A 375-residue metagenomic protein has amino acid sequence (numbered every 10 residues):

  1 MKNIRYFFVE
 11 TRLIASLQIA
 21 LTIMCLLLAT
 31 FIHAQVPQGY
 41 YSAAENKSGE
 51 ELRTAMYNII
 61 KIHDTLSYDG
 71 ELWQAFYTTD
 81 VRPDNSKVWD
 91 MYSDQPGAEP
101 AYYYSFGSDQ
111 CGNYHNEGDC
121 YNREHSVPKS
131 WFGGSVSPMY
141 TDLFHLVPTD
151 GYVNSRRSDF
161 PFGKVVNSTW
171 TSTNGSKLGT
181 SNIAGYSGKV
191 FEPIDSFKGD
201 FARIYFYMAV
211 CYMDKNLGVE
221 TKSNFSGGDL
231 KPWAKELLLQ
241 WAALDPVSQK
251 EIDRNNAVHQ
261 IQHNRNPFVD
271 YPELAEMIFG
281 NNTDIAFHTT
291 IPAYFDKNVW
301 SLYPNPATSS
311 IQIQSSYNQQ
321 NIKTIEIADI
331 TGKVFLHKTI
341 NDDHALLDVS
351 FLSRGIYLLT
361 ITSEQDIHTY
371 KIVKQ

Functional and structural regions predicted by a protein language model:
M1-A15: N-terminal secretory signal peptides that target proteins for export/translocation
A15-S16, C25, P304: Short, often N-terminal, low-complexity regions that either remain intrinsically disordered or form a short helix
I19-T30: Bacterial N-terminal signal peptides
H33-Q35, G280-K297: Low-complexity, Pro/Thr/Ser/Gly/Ala-rich linker/spacer regions in secreted, extracellular modular proteins
A34-G97: N-terminal module-boundary/linker segments of secreted carbohydrate-active enzymes
V88, Q95-C120: Short, His- and charge-rich active-site/binding loops that engage polyanionic ligands
C111-H288: Domain-level detector of nuclease and nuclease-like folds in predominantly extracellular/periplasmic contexts
A293-Y303, A307-Q375: C-terminal outer-membrane/trafficking sorting elements
